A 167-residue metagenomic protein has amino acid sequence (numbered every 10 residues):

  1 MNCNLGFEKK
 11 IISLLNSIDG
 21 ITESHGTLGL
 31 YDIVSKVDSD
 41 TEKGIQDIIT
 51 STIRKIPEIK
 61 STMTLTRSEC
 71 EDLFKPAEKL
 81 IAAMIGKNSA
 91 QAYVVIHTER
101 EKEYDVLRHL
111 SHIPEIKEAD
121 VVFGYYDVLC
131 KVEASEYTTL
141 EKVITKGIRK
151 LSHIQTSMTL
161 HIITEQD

Functional and structural regions predicted by a protein language model:
M1-D167: A compositional/biophysical signature of low hydrophobicity enriched in polar/charged and small residues
